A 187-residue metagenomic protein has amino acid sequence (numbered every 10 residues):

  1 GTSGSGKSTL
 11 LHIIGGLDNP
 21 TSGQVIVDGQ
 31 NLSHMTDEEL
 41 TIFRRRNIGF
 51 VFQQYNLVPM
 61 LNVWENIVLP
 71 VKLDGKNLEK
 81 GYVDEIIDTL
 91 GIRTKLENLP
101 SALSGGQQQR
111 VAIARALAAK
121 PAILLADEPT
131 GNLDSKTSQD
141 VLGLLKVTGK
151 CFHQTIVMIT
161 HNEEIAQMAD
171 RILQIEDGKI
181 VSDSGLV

Functional and structural regions predicted by a protein language model:
G1-I175: ABC family nucleotide-binding domain
I172-S184: H-loop (His-switch) and adjacent beta-strand-loop-beta switch element of ABC-type ATPase nucleotide-binding domains
